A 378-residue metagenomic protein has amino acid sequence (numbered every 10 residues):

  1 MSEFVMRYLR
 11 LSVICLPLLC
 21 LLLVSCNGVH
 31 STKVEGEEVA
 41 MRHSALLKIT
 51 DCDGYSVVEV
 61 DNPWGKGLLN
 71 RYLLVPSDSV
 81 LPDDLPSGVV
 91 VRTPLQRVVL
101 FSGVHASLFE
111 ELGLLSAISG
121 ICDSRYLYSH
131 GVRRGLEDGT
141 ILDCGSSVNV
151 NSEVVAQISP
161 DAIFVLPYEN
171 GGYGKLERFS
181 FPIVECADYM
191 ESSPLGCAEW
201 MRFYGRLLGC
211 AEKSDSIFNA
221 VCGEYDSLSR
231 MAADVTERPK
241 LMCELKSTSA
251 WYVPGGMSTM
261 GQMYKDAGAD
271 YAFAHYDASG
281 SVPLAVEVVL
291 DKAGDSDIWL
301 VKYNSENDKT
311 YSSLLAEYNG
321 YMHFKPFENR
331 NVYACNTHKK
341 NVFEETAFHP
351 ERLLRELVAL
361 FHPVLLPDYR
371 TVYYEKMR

Functional and structural regions predicted by a protein language model:
F4-I14: Bacterial N-terminal signal peptides that target proteins for export
S12-V24: Bacterial N-terminal signal peptides
C26-A106, K213-M242, E328, N341 (+2 more regions): Bacterial Sec-exported substrate-binding components of ABC uptake systems
W64-A156, A162-Y168: A short, structured surface patch at a secondary-structure boundary
Q96, L115-A117, D161, F179-P182 (+4 more regions): Loop/turn elements at helix/coil->beta-strand transitions in domains of secreted/extracellular proteins
T140, N151, Q157, D161-W251 (+4 more regions): Extracytoplasmic substrate-binding proteins
E224, L228-T310: Flexible, glycine-rich surface segments
G280-V288, K292-D295, W299-A359, P363: C-terminal soluble interaction/assembly domains
